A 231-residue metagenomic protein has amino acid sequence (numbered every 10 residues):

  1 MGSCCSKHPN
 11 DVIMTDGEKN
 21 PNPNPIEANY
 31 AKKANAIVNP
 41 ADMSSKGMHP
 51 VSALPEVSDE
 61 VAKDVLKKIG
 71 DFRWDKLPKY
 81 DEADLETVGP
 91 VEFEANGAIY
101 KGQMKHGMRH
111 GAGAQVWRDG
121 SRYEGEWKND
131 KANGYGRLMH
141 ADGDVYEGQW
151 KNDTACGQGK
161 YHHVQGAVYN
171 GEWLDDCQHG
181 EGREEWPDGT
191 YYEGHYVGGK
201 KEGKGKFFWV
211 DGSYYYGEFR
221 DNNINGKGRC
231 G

Functional and structural regions predicted by a protein language model:
M1-G231: Intrinsically disordered, low-complexity repeat tracts enriched in Gly/Pro/Ser/Thr and acidic residues, frequently
